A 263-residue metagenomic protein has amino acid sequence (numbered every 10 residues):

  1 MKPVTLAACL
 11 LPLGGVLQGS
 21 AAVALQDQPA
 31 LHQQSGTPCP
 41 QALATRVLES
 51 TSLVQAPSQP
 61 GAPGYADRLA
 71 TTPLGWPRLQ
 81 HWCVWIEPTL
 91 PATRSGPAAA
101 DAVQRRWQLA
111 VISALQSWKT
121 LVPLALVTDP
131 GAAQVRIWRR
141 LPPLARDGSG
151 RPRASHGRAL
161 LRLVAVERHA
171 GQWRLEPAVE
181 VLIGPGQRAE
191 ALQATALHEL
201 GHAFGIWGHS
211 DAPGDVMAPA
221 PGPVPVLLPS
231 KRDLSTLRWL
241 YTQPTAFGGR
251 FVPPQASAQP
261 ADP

Functional and structural regions predicted by a protein language model:
T5, C9, G14-V103, V164 (+4 more regions): Disordered inhibitory propeptide/activation segment of secreted metzincin zinc metalloprotease zymogens, centered on
G15, A24-H32, H156-A191, W207-P263: Metalloprotease/metallohydrolase-associated module, dominated by Zn2+-dependent proteases
D67, L74, F204, G214-D215: Flexible, active-site-adjacent loop/turn segments at secondary-structure boundaries
V84, W118, H198, M217 (+1 more regions): Divalent metal-coordination and catalytic microenvironments
E87, A203-F204: Short beta-strand->loop
D101-A203, S210: Metzincin-family zinc-dependent endopeptidase catalytic domain
